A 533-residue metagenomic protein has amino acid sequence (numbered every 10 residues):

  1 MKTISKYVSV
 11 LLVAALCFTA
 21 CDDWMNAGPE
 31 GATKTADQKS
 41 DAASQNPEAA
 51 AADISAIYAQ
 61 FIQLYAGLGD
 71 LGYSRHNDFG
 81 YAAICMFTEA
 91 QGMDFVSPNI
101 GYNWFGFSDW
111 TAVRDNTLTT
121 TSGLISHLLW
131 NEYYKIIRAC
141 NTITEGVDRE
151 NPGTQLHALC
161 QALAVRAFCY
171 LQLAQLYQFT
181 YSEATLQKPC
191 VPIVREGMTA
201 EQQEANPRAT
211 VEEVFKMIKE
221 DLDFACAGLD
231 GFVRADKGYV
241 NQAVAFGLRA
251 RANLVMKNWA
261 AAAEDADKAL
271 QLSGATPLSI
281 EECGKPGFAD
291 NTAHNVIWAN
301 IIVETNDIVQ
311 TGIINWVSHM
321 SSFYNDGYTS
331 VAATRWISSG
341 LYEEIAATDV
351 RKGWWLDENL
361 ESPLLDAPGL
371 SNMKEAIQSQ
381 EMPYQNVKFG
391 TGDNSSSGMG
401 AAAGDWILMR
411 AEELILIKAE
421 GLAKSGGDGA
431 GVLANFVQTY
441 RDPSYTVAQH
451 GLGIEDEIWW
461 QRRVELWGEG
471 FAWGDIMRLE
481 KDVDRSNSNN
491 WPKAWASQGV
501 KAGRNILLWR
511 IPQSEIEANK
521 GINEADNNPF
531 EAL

Functional and structural regions predicted by a protein language model:
M1-T19: Sec-dependent bacterial lipoprotein signal peptides
C21-M86, G327, A332-R335, L341-A347 (+3 more regions): Membrane-proximal, proline-rich intrinsically disordered regions
G31-D41, H76-I84, Y177-Q187, V191 (+2 more regions): Short, surface-exposed recognition loops and adjoining beta-strand edges that mediate ligand/DNA contacts, enriched
G101-Y177, A209-E212, C226-F232, M399-W406 (+2 more regions): Conserved, well-structured interaction surfaces
I345-M409: Flexible, polar/acidic helix-loop-strand segments at domain edges
